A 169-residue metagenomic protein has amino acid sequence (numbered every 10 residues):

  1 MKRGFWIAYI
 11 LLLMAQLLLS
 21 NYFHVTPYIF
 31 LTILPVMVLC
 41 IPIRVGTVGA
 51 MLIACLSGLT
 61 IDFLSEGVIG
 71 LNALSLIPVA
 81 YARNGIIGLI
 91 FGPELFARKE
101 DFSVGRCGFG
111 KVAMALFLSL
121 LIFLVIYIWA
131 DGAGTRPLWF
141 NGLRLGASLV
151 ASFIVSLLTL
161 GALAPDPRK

Functional and structural regions predicted by a protein language model:
M1-K169: Terminal, non-globular segments
